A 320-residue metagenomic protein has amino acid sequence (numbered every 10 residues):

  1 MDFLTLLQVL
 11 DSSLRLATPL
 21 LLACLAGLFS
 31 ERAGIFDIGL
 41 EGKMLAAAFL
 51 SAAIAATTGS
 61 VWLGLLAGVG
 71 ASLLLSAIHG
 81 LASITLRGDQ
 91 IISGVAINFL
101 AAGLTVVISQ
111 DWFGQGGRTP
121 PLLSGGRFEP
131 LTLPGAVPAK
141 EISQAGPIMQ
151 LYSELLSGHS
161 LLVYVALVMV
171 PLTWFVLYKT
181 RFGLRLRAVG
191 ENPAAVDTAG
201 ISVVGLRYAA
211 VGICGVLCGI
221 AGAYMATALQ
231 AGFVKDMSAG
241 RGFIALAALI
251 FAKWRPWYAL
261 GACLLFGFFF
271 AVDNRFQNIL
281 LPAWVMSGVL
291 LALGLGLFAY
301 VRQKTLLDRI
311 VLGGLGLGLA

Functional and structural regions predicted by a protein language model:
M1-A23, F36, L50, T57-L63: Membrane-interfacial amphipathic/re-entrant helices at transmembrane-helix boundaries
T5-S12, F113, L177, V211-L249 (+1 more regions): Inter-helical junctions in multi-pass inner-membrane proteins, predominant in energy-converting antiporter-like
A17-A26, G42-F49, G70-A77, G190 (+4 more regions): Hydrophobic alpha-helical segments embedded in the membrane of multi-pass proteins
E31-A47, I84-I97, R185, A209 (+4 more regions): Short, non-helical or kinked segments that cap or interrupt transmembrane helices
G59-T105, P171, L265-F266, F270: Alpha-helical transmembrane segments within multi-pass membrane transporters and channels
A102-Y178, F233, R275, I279-A283 (+1 more regions): Transmembrane helix-bundle core of multi-pass membrane transporters and related energy-transducing complexes
E154-F233, P256-W257, G261: Helix-loop-helix "hairpin" substructures at the membrane interface of multi-pass membrane proteins
T173, R181, E191-G205, N274-A320: Cytosolic-side transmembrane-helix boundaries in multi-pass membrane proteins
